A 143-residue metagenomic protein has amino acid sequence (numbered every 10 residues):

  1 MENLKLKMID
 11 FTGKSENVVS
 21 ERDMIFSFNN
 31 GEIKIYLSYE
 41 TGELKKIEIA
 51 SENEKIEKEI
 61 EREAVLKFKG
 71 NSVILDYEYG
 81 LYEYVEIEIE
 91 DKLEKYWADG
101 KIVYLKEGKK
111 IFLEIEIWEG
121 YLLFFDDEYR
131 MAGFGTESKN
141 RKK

Functional and structural regions predicted by a protein language model:
M1-E21, I47, E52-V103, R141-K143: Intrinsic disorder/low-complexity detector
F11, F26-F28, F68, F112 (+2 more regions): Phenylalanine-focused residue identity feature
S20-K34, G100-E116, G120-Y121: Exposed beta-strand-loop-beta-strand "reactive/processing" segments of non-cytosolic proteins
D23, N30-E32, K46-E54, K106-I111 (+1 more regions): Secondary-structure transition/turn motif
G31-I33, E43, R130: Short acidic/polar mixed-charge low-complexity motifs
K34-T41, F124-D126: Hydrophobic alpha-helical segments, especially N-terminal targeting/anchoring helices
I111-K143: Mixed-charge, glycine-accented linear interaction segment located at domain edges/termini
